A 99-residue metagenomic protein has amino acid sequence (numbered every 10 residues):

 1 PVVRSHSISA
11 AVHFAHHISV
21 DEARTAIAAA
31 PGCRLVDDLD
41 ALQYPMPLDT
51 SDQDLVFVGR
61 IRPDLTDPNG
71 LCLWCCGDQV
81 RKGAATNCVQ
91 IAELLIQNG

Functional and structural regions predicted by a protein language model:
P1-C72: C-terminal substrate-binding/catalytic lobe of Rossmann-fold NAD(P)-dependent oxidoreductases
P68-G99: Generic C-terminus detector
